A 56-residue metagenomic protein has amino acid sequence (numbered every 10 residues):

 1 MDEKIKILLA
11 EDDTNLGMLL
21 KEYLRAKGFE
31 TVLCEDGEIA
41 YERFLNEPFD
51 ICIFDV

Functional and structural regions predicted by a protein language model:
M1-L8: Non-catalytic signal-transmission and effector/linker regions of two-component phosphorelay proteins
D2, T14-V32, I39, L45-N46: Two-component/phosphorelay signaling modules centered on CheY-like receiver
E11: Conserved acidic carboxylate
P48-I53: Active-site beta3 strand of CheY-like receiver
